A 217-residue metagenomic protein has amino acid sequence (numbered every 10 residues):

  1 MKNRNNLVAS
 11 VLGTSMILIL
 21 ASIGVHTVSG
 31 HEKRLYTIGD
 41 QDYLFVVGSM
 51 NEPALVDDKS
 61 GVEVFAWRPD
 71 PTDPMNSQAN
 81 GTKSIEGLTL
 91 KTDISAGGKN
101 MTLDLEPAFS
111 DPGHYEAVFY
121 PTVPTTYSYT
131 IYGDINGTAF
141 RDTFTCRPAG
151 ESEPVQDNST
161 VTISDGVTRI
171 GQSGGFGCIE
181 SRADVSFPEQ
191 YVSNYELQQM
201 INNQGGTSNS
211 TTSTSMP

Functional and structural regions predicted by a protein language model:
M1-G30, M216-P217: Secretory targeting signatures
T27-M216: N-terminal soluble domains immediately following signal/targeting peptides that reside in extracytoplasmic
